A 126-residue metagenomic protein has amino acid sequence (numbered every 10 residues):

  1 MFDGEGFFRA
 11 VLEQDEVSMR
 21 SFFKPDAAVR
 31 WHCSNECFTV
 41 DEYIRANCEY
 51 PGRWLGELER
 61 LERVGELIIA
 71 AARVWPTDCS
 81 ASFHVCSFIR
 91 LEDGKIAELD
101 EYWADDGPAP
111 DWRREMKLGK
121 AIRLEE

Functional and structural regions predicted by a protein language model:
M1-E126: C-terminal and inter-domain tail/linker signature
